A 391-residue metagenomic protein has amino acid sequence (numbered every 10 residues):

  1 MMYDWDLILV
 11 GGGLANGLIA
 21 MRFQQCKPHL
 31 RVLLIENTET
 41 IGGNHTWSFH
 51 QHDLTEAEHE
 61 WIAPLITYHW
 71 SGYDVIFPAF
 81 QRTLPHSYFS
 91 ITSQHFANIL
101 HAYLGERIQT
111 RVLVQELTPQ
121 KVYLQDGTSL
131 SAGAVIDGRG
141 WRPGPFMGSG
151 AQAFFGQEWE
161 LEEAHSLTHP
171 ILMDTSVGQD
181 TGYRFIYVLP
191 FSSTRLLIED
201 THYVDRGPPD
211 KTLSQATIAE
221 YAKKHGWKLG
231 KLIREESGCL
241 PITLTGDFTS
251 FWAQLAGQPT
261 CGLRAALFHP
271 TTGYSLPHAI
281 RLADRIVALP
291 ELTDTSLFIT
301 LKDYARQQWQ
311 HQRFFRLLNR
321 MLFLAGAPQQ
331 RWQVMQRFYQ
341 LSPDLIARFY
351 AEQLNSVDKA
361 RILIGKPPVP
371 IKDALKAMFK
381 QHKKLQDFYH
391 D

Functional and structural regions predicted by a protein language model:
M2-L7: Extreme N-terminal starter segment of soluble prokaryotic enzymes
I8-G12, R22-W47: Glycine-rich FAD pyrophosphate-binding loop
G12, Y103, R107-L232, G246-T249: Predominantly flavin-linked oxidoreductase catalytic cores and closely associated redox partners
N16-G17: N-terminal Rossmann-fold NAD(P) dinucleotide-binding loop
D53-P119: A conserved beta-strand/loop capping segment in the N-terminal third of enzymes that catalyze redox or closely related
D180-Y183, C239-T260, Q310, F314 (+1 more regions): FAD-binding beta-loop-beta segment adjacent to the flavin cofactor pocket
V204-I286: FAD/FMN-dependent oxidoreductases across multiple families
V287-D391: C-terminal helical "tail/cap" subdomain of flavin- and related membrane-associated enzymes
